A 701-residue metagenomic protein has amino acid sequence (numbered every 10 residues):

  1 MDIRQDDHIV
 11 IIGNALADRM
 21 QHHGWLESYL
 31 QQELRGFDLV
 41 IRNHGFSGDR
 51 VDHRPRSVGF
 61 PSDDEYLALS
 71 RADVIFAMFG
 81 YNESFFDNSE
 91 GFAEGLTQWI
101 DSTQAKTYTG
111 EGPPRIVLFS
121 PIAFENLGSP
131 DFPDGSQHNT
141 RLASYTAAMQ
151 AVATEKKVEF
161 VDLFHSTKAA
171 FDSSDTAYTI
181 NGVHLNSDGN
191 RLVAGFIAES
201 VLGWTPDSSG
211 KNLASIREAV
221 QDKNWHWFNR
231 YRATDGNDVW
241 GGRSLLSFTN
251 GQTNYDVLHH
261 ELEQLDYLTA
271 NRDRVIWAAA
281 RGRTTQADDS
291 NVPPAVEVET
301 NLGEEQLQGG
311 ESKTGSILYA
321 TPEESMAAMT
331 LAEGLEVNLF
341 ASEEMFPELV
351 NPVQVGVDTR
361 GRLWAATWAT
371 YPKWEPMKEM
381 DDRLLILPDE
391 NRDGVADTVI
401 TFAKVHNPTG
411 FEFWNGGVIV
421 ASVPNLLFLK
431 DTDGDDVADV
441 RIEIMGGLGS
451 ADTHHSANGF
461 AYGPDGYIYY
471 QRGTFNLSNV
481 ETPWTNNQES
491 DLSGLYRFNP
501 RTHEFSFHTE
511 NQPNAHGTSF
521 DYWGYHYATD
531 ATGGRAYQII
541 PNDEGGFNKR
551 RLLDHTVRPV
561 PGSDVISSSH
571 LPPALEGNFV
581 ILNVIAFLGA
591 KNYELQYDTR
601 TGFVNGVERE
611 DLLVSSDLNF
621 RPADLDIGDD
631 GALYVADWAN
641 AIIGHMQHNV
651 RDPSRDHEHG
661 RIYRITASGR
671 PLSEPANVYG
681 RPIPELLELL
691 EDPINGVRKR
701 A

Functional and structural regions predicted by a protein language model:
M1-F46, D63-R71, I75, V193: Serine-esterase "nucleophile elbow" of acetyl-processing enzymes
R4, Q21, A177-I317: Conserved catalytic region of serine esterases and O-acyltransferases that act on ester linkages in lipids
H8-I12, V40-G45, D73-F79, R115-S120 (+6 more regions): Structural recognition of the beta-strand scaffold that forms the well-ordered cores of secreted hydrolase catalytic
I12, H22-G24, R56-E94, F124 (+2 more regions): Oxyanion-hole/transition-state-stabilizing segment in secreted/luminal serine hydrolases and related acyltransferases
N43-V58, G182: Acidic/histidine-rich helix-loop elements that form or flank divalent-metal/phosphate-binding sites at the catalytic
Q104-R115: A short helix->loop->beta-strand "cap" motif at the edges of active sites that frequently abuts
T109-E111, A295-L689, G696-K699: Beta-propeller domains with acidic blade repeats across secreted/periplasmic ectodomains and cytosolic WD/CNH propellers
N126-L163: Substrate-gating cap/lid alpha-helix
